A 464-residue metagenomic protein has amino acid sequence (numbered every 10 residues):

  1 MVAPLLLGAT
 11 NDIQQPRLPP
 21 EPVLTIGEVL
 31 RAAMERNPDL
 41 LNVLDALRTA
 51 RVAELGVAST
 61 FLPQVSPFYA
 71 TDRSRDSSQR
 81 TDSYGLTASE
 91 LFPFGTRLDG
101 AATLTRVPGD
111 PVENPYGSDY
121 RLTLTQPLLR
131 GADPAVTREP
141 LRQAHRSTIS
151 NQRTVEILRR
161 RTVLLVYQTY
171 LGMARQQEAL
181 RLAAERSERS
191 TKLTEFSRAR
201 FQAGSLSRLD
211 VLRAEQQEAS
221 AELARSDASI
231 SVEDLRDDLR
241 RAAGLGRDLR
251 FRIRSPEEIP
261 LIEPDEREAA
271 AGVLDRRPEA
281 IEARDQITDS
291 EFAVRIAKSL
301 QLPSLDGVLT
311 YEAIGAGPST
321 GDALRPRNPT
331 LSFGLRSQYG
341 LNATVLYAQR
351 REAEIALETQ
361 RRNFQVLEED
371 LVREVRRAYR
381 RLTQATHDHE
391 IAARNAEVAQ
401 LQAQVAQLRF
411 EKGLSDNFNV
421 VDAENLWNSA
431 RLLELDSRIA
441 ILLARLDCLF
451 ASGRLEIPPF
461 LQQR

Functional and structural regions predicted by a protein language model:
M1-L5: Bacterial N-terminal signal peptides
A9-Q79, S83, L124-E139, Q143-H145 (+13 more regions): Bacterial Sec-pathway N-terminal export signals of envelope proteins
N11-L18, R247, I259-R267, A313 (+2 more regions): Acidic, low-complexity, intrinsically disordered peripheral segments
R17-E21, F68-Q126, R252-E263, R295 (+4 more regions): Small/polar, glycine/serine/threonine/aspartate-rich low-complexity segments that form flexible
L41-D45, T49, A58-S59, P93-G117 (+9 more regions): Sec/SRP-type N-terminal targeting helices
R153-G272, R381, A385-D388, L426-N428 (+2 more regions): Periplasmic alpha-helical coiled-coil/stalk elements that build and connect Gram-negative outer-membrane
F201-S205, F410-L414, A451: A short glycine-centered flexible hinge/capping loop motif at secondary-structure junctions
Q402-L442: C-terminal structured "cap/appendage" subdomains that terminate the fold
